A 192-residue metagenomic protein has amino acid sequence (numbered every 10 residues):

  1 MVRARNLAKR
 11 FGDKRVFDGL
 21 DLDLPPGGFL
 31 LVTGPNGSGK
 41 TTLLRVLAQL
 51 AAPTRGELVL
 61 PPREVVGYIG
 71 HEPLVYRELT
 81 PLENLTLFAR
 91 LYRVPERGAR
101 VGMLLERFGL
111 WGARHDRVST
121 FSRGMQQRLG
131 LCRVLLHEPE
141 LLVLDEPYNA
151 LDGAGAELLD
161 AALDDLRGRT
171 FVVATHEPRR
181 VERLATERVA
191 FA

Functional and structural regions predicted by a protein language model:
V2, F17-G19: Conserved structural motif at the start of ABC-family nucleotide-binding domains
T33-P35: The feature captures the beta-strand-to-loop junction immediately N-terminal to the Walker
A48: Helix-to-loop junction immediately C-terminal to a conserved catalytic motif
T86, E96-A113: Conserved ABC ATPase "signature" region
L131: Hydrophobic anchor residue at the start of the ABC signature
L142-E146: Catalytic Walker B motif of ABC-type/P-loop ATPase nucleotide-binding domains
